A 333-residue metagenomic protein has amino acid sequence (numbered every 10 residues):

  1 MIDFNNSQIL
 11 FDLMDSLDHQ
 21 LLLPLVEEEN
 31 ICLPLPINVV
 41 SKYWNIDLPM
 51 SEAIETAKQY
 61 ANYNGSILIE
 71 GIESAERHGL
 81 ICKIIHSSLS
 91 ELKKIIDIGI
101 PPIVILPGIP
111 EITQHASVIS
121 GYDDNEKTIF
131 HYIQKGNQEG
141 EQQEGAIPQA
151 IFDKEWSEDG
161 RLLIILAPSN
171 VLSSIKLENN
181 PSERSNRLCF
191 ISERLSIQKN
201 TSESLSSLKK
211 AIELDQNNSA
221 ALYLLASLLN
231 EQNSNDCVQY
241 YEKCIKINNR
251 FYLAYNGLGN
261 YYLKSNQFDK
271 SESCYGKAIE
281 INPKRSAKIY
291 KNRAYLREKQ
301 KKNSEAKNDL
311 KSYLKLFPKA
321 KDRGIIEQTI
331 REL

Functional and structural regions predicted by a protein language model:
M1-I2, Y122-L214, A220: Noncatalytic regulatory segments and standalone regulatory/sensor domains
M1-Y63, G108, N125, S185-R194 (+11 more regions): Active-site-adjacent structural segments surrounding the nucleophilic cysteine of cysteine proteases and isopeptidases
E76, I81-Y132: Active-site-adjacent substructure of cysteine-protease-like catalytic cores
A211, K243-C244, K277-I279, S312-Y313: Canonical positions in the second alpha-helix
L214, I247, I281-N282, L316: Structural marker of alpha-solenoid helical repeat scaffolds
N218, F251, R285-S286, A320: Residue-level recognition of tetratricopeptide repeat
L224, G257, K291-N292, I326-T329: Canonical tetratricopeptide repeat
E280, E298-K321: TPR/TPR-like (Sel1-like) alpha-helical repeat modules
